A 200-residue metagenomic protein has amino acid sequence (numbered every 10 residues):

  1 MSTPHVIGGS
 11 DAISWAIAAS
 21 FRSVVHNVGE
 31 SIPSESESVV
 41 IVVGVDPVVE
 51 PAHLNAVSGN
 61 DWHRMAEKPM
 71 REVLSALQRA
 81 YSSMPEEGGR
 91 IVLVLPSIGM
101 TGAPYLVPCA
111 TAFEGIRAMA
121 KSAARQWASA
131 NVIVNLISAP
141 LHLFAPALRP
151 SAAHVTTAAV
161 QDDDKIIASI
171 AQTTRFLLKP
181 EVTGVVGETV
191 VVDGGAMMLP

Functional and structural regions predicted by a protein language model:
M1-G29: Canonical Rossmann dinucleotide-binding motif of NAD(H)/NADP(H)-dependent dehydrogenases/reductases, specifically
P33-S36, I41-K68, S82, P104-P108 (+1 more regions): Conserved mid-core segment of classical short-chain dehydrogenase/reductases
H53-M65, G89-S129, S138-F144: Catalytic loop of short-chain dehydrogenase/reductase
G59-N60, R64-G88, A124-R125, K179: Amphipathic alpha-helical dimer-interface segment in Rossmann-like NAD(P)H-dependent oxidoreductases
A128-I133, G184-G187: Short, small/polar-rich loop/turn modules that mediate ligand/substrate recognition or access, typified
S129, S138-I167, P200: A glycine/serine/threonine-rich, flexible loop-to-helix segment that serves as the NAD(P) cofactor-binding "lid"
I133-L143, L178, V191-D193: Conserved SDR Rossmann-fold cofactor-binding beta-strand/turn motif
V186-P200: Short C-terminal tail/terminal secondary-structure segment of NAD(P)H-dependent dehydrogenase/reductase domains
